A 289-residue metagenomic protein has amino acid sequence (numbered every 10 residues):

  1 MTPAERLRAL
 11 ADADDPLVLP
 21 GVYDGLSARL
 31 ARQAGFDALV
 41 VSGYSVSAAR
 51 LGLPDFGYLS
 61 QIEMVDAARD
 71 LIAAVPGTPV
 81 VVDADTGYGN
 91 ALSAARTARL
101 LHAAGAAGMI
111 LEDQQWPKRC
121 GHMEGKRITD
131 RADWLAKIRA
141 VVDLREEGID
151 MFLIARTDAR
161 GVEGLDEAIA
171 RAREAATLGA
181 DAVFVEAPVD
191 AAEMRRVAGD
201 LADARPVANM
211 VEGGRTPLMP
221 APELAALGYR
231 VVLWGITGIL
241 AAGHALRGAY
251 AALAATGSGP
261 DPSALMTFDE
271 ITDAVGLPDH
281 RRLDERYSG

Functional and structural regions predicted by a protein language model:
M1-T2, G289: Short, low-complexity, intrinsically disordered N-terminal peptides in bacterial proteins
T2-W234, L240, G248-A251: Alpha/beta enzyme core
D143, T237-G289: Extended, intrinsically disordered, low-complexity segments
